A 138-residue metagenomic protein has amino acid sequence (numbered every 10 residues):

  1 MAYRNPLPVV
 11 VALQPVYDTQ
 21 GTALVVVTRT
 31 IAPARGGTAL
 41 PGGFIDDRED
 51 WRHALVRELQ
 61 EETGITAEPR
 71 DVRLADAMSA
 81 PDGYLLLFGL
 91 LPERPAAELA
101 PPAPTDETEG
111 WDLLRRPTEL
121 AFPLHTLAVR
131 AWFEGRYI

Functional and structural regions predicted by a protein language model:
M1-A39: N-terminal strand-loop-strand
G43-I138: Unchanged
